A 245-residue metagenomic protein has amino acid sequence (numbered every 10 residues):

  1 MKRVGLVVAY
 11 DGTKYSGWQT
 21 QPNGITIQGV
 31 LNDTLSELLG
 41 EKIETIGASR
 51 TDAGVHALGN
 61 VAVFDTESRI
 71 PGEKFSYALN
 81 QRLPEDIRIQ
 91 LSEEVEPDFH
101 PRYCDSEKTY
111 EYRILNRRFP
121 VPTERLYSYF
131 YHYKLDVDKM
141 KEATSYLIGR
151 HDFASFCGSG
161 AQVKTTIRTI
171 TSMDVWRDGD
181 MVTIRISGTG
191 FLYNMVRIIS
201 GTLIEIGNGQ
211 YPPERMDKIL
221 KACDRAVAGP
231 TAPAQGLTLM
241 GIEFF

Functional and structural regions predicted by a protein language model:
M1-F245: Structured-RNA-binding interfaces characteristic of tRNA pseudouridine synthases
